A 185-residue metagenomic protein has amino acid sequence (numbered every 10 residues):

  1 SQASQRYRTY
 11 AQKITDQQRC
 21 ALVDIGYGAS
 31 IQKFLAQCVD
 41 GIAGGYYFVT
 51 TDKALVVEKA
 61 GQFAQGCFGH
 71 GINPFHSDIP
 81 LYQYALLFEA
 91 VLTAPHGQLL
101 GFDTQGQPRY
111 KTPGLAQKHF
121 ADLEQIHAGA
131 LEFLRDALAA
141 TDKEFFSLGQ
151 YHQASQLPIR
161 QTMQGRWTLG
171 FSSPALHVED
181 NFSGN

Functional and structural regions predicted by a protein language model:
S1-N185: Long, low-complexity, Lys/Arg-enriched
